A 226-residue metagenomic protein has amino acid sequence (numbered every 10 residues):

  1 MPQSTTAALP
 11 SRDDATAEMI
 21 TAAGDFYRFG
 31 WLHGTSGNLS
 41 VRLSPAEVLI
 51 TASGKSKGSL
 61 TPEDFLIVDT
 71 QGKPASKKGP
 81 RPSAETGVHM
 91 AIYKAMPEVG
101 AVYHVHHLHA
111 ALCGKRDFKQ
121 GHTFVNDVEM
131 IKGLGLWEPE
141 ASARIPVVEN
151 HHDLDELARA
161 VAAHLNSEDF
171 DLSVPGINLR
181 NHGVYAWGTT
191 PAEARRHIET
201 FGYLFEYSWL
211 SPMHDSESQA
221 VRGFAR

Functional and structural regions predicted by a protein language model:
M1-R226: Glycine-rich flexible loops
